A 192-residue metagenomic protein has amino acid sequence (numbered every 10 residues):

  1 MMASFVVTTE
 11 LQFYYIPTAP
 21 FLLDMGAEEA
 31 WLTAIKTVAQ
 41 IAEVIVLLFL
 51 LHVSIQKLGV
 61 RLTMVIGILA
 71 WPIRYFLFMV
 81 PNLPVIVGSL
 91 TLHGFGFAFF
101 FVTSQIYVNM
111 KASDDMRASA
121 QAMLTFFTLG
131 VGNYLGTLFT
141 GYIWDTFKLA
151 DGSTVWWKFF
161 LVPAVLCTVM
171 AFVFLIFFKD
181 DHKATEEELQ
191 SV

Functional and structural regions predicted by a protein language model:
M1-I35, T137: Helix-loop boundary and gating motifs at the non-cytosolic
E29-A30, A112-T125: Loop-to-transmembrane helix entry/capping segments in MFS-fold secondary transporters and related SLC/MFSD carriers
V46-G59, W144-D145: Helix-to-loop junctions at the C-terminal end of transmembrane segments in multipass secondary transporters
L62-L77: Structural signature of the two symmetry-related core transmembrane helices
L77-L90: Helix-loop junctions at membrane interfaces in 12-TM secondary transporters
F99-S113: Intracellular juxtamembrane helix-capping segments at the cytosolic ends of symmetry-related transmembrane helices
G141-C167: A membrane-interface helix-boundary motif in multi-pass transporters
L161-V192: Multi-pass alpha-helical transporter architecture, strongest for 12-TM Major Facilitator/SLC carriers used
